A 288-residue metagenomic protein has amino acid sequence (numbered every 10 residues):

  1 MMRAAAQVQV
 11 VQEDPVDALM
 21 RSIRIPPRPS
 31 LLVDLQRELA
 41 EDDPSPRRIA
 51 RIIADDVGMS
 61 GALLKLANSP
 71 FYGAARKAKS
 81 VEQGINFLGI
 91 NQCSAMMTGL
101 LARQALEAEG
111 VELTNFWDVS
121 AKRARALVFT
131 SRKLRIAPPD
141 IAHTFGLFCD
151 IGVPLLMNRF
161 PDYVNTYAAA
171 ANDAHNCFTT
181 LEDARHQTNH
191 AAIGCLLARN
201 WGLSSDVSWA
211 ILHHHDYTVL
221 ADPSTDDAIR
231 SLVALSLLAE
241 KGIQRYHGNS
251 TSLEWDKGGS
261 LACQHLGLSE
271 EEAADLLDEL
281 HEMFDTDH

Functional and structural regions predicted by a protein language model:
M1-A168, H175-L253: Conserved alpha-helical "signature site" that marks functionally important helical segments or helix/loop junctions
S236-H288: C-terminal appended segment following the main domain
